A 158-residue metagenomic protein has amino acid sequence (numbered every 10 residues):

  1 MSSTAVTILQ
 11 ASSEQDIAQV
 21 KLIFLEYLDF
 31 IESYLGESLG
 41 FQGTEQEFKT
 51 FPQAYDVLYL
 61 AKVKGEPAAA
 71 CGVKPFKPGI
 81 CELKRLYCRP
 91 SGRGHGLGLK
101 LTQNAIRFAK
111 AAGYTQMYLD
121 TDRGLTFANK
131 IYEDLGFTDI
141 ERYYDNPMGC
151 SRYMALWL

Functional and structural regions predicted by a protein language model:
M1-A5: Basic/polar N-terminal segments that are highly enriched at the extreme N-terminus, encompassing both cleavable
V6, Q10-K84, R89-P90, T102-N104 (+3 more regions): Acetyl-CoA-dependent GNAT
E66, I80-C81, R85, R89-Q103 (+4 more regions): Conserved glycine-rich acetyl-CoA-binding loop
T115-Y118, D122-L135, E141-L158: C-terminal "cap" of GNAT-fold acetyltransferases
